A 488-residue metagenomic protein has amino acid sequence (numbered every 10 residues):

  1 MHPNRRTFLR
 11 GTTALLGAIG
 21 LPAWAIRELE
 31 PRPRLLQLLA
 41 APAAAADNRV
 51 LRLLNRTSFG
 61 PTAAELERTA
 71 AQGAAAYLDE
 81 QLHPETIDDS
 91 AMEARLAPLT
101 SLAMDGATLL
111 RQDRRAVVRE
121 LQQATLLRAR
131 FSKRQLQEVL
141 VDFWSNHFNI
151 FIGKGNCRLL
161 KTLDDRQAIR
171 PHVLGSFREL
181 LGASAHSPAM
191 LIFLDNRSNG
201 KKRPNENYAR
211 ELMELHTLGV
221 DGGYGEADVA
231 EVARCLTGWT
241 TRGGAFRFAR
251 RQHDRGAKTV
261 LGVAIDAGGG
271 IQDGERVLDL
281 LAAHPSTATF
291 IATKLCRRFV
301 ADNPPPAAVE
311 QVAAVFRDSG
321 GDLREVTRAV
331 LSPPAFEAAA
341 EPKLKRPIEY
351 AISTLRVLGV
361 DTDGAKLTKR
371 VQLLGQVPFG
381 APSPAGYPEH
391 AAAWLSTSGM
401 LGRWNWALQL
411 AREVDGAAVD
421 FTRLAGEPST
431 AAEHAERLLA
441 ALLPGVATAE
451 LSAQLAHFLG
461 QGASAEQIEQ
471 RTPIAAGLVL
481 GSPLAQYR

Functional and structural regions predicted by a protein language model:
H2-N4, R32-Q37, R49, I87 (+1 more regions): Eukaryotic PEST-like, Ser/Thr/Pro-rich intrinsically disordered regions enriched for SP/TP/PP repeats and acidic
T7-L29: N-terminal export signals
L9, L16, C157-V360, R370: Active-site substrate-binding loop specific to GH73 endo-beta-N-acetylglucosaminidase modules in bacterial autolysins
L16-G17, S58, T62, T86 (+7 more regions): Short alpha-helix boundary/capping elements
L35, P42-A46, L51-E65, H284 (+3 more regions): Flexible, low-complexity segments enriched for small/polar residues
A63-L163, A168: N-terminal accessory alpha/beta regions
E138-L140, R178-E179, R324-V326, T472-A475: Alpha-helical scaffolds flanking conserved acidic
